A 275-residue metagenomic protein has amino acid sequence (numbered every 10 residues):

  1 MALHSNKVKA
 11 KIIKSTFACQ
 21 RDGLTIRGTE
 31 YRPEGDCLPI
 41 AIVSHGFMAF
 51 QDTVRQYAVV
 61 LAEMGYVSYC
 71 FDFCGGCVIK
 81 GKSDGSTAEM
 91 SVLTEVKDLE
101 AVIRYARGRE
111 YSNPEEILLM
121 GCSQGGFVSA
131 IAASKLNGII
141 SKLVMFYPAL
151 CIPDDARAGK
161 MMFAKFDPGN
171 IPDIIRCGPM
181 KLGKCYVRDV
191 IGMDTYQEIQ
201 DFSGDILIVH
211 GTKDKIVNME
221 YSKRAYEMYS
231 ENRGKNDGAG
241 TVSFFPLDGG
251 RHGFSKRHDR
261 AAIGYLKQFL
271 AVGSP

Functional and structural regions predicted by a protein language model:
A2-G35: N-terminal cap/lid segment of alpha/beta-hydrolase-fold proteins
F47-V60, E220-Y221: The serine-hydrolase catalytic nucleophile loop
V60-K82: Conserved alpha/beta-hydrolase
C77-N113: Catalytic nucleophile-loop/oxyanion-hole region of alpha/beta-hydrolase and closely related hydrolase-like folds
S134-L182: Hydrolase active-site cap/lid region
F202, I208-H210, D214: Short beta-strand/loop motif that positions the catalytic acidic residue of the alpha/beta-hydrolase fold
G204, N218-M228, D259: Short alpha-helix in the alpha/beta-hydrolase fold that links the catalytic acid
G250-A261: Catalytic histidine-centered segment of alpha/beta-hydrolase-like enzymes
